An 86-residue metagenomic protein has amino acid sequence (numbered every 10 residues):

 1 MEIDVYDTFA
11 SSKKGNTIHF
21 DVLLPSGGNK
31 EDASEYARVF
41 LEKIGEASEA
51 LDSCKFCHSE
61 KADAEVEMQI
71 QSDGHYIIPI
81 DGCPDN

Functional and structural regions predicted by a protein language model:
M1-T17: Short, charged/polar N-terminal "headpieces" of proteins
Y6, F20, H75: A broad, low-specificity signal marking well-ordered, structured residues that form hydrophobic/aromatic
S11-K13, P25-G27, I80-G82: Generic structural motif
T17-K43: Short, flexible N-terminal segments of the mature chain
Y36-N86: Acidic, low-complexity intrinsically disordered segments
